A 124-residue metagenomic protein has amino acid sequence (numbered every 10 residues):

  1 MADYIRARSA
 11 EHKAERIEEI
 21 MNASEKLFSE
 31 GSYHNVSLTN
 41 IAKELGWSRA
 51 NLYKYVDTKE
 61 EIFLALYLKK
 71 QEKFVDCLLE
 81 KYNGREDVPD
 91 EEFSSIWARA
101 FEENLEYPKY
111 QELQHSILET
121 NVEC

Functional and structural regions predicted by a protein language model:
M1-E15: N-terminal intrinsically disordered/low-complexity leader segments
K13-S24, I41, L66-K70, F74: Generic hydrophobic, amphipathic alpha-helix propensity
E19, L27, Y33-E61, A65: Helix-turn-helix
K54, L64-V75, E80-G84: Long, hydrophobic, well-ordered secondary-structure blocks that form the structural core and pocket-lining surfaces
E61, V75, K109-Y110: Short, solvent-exposed secondary-structure capping/transition elements
A65, E80-Y107: Hydrophobic alpha-helical connector segments
E103-E123: Amphipathic alpha-helical segments used for helix-helix packing
